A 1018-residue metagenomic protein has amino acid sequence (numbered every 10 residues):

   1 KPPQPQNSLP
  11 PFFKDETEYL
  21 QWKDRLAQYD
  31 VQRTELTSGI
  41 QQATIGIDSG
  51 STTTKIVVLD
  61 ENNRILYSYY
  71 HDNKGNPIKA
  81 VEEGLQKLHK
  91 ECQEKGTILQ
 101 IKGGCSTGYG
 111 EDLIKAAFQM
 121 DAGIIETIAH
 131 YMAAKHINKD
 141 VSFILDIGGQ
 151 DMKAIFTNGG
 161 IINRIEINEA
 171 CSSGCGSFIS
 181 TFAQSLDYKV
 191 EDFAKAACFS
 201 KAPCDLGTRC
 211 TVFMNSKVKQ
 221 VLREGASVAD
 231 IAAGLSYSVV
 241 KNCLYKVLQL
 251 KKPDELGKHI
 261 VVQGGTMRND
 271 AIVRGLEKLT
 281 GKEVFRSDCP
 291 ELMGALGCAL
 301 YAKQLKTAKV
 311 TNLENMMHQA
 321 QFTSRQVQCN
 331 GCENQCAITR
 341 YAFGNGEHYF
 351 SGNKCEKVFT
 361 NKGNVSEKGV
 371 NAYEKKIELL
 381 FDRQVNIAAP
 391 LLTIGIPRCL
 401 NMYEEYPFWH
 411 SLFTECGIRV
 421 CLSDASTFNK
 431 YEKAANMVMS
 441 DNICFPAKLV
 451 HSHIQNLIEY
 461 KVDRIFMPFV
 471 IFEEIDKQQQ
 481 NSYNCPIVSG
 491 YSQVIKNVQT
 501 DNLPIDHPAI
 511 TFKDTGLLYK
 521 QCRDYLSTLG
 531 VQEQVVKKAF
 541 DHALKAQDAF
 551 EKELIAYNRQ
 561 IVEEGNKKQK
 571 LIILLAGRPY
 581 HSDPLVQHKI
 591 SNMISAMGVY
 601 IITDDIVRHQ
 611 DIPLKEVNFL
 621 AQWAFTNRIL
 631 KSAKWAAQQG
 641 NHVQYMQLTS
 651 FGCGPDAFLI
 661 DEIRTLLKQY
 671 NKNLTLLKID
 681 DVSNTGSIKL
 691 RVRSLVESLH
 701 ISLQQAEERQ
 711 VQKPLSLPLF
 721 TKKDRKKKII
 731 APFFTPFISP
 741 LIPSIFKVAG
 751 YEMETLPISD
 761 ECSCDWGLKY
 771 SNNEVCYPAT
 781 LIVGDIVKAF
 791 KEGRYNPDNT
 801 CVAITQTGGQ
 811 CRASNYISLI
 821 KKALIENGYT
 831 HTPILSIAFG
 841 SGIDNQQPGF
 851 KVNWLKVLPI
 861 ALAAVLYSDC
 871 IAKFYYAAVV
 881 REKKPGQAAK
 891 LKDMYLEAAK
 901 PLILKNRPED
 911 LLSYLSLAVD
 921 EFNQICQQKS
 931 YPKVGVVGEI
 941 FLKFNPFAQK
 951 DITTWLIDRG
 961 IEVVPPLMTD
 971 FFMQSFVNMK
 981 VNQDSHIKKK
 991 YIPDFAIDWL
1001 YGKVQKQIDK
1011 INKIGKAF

Functional and structural regions predicted by a protein language model:
K1, T107-G110, S238, K251-L279 (+3 more regions): Glycine-rich phosphate-binding loops at beta-strand->alpha-helix junctions
D24-I40, E111-G148, K153, N158-G160 (+4 more regions): Conserved phosphate-binding catalytic cores of ATP/NTP-utilizing and phosphoryl-transfer enzymes
D24-R33, K87, E91, G234-E255: Phosphate/ATP-binding catalytic cores across multiple sugar-kinase/actin-like superfamilies, primarily ASKHA
T34-N62, L66, V141-I161, Q328-C332 (+1 more regions): Gly/Thr-rich phosphate-binding beta-strand-loop-beta motif of the actin/hexokinase/Hsp70
I47-Q86, I165, E169-C171: Short glycine-rich, Thr/Ser-proximal phosphate-binding strand/loop in the N-terminal lobe of ATP-dependent enzymes
E61, Y67-Y70, C92-T127, F156 (+1 more regions): Short beta-strand-loop/turn "lid" adjacent to the catalytic site in phosphate-handling enzymes
G160, C171-I179, L186, C289 (+1 more regions): An N-terminal assembly and electron-transfer interface module characteristic of large anaerobic redox and radical
S216-Y245, L915: Adenine-nucleotide phosphate-binding core of ATP-dependent small-molecule kinases
